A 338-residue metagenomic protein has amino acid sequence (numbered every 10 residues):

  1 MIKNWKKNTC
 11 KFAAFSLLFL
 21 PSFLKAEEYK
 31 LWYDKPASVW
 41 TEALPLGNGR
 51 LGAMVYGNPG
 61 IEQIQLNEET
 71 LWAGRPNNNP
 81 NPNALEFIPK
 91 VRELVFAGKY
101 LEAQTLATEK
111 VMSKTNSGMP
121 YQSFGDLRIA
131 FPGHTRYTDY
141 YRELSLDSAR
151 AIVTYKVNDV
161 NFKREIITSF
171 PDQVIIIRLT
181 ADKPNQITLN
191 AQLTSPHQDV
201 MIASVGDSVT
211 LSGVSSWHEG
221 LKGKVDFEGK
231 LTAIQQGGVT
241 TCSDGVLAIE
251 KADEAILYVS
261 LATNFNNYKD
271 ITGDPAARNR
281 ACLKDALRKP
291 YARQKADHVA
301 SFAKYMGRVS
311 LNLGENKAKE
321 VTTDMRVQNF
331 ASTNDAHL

Functional and structural regions predicted by a protein language model:
I2-A13: Bacterial N-terminal signal peptides that target proteins for export
N4, F23-L24: Short linear motifs centered on Gly/Pro in flexible linkers and helix caps
A13-P21: Bacterial N-terminal signal peptides
E27-L338: Aromatic-residue-lined binding/catalytic grooves and analogous aromatic/hydrophobic interfacial grooves in multimeric
